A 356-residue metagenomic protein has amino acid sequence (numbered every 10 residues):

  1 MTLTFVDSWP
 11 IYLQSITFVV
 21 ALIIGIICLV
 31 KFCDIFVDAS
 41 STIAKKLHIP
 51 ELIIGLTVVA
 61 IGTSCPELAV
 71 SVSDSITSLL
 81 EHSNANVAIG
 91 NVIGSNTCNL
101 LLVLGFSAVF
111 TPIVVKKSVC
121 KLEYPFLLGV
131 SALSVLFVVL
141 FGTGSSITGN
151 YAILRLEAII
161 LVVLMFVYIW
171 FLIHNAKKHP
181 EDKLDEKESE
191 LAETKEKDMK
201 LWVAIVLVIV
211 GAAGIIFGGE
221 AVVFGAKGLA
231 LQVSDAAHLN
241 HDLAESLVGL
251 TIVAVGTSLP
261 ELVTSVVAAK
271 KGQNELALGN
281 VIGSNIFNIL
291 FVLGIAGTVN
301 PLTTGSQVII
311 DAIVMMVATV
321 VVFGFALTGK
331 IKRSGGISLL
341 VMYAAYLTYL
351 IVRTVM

Functional and structural regions predicted by a protein language model:
M1-M356: Hydrophobic alpha-helical segments, chiefly the membrane-spanning helices and signal/signal-anchor peptides
